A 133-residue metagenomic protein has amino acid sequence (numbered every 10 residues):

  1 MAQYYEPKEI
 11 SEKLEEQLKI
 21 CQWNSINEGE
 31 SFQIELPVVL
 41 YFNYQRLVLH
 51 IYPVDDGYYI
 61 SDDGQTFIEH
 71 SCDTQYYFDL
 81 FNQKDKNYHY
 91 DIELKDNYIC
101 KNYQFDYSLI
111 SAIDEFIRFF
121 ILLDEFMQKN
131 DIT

Functional and structural regions predicted by a protein language model:
M1-D114: Nuclease-adjacent, charged terminal/linker segments that flank catalytic cores
Y103-T133: Solvent-exposed, charged helical/coil patches that constitute nucleic-acid or partner-interaction surfaces
